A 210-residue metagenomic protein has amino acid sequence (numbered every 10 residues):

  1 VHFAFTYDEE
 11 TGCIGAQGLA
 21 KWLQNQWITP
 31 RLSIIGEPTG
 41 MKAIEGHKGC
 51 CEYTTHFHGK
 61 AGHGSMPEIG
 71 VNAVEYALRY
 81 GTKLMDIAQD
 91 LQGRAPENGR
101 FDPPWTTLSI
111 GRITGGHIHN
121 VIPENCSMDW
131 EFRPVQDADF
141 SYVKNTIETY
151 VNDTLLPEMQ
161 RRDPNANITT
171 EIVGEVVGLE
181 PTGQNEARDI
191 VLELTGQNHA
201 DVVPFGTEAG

Functional and structural regions predicted by a protein language model:
V1-E52: Acidic/histidine-rich catalytic neighborhood of metal-dependent amide-processing enzymes
V1-G12, Y53-F57, M66-A88, W130-F132: Alpha-helical metal-binding/catalytic segments enriched in His/Glu/Asp
C13, A73, Y80, Q89-R100 (+3 more regions): An extended, acidic, His-containing surface patch that forms the Zn2+-binding/catalytic region of metallohydrolases
P38-I44, A95-P96, R112-H117: Glycine-rich, charged/polar anion/phosphate-binding loops that engage phosphate groups from diverse ligands
G46, H119-P123: Short, solvent-exposed beta-strand/turn "edge" segments of beta-rich domains on protein surfaces
H56-K60, T114, R133-V135: Solvent-exposed residues in well-ordered beta-strands and their adjoining turns, especially edge/terminal strands
G62-G64, V135, G206-G210: Glycine-rich phosphate/pyrophosphate-binding beta-alpha loops
G64-I113, V121-I122, Q136-N167: Acidic-enriched catalytic cores of C-N bond-cleaving enzymes acting on peptides and small amides
